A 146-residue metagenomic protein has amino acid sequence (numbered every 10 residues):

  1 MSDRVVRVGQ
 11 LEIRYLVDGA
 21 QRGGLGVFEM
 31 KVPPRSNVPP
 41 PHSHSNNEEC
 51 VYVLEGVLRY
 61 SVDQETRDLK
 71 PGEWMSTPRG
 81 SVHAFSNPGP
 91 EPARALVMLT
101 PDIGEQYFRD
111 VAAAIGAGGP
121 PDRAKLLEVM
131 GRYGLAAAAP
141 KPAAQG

Functional and structural regions predicted by a protein language model:
V5-P41, N47-E48: A short glycine-rich, His/Asp/Glu-containing loop-to-beta-strand
R7, Y15, V97, A137-A139: Structural signal for conserved beta-strand scaffold positions within catalytic alpha/beta enzyme cores
E12, C50, V57-R59, T66 (+2 more regions): Structural motif
E29-P33, S43-S61, M98: Short, conserved beta-strand element in jelly-roll/cupin
R59, R79-E105: Ligand-binding loop in jelly-roll beta-barrel domains
Q64-V82: Short acidic-glycine-tyrosine-enriched beta hairpin
R109-G146: Acidic/histidine-enriched, glycine/proline-rich intrinsically disordered or flexible terminal extensions
